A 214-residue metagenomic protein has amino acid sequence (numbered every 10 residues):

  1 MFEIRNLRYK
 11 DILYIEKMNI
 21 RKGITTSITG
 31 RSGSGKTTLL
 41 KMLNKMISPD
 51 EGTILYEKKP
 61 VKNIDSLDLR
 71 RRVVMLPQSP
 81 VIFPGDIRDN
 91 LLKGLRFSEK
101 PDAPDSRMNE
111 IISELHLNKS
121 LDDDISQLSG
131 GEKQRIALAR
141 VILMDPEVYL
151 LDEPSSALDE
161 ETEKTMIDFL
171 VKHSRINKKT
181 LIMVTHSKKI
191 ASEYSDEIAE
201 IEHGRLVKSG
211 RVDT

Functional and structural regions predicted by a protein language model:
N44: Helix-to-loop junction immediately C-terminal to a conserved catalytic motif
G52-V61, L69: Conserved ABC transporter NBD signature motif
P80-D89, S98-E99: Conserved catalytic motifs of ABC-family nucleotide-binding domains
A103-L121: Conserved ABC ATPase "signature" region
D124-L128, E132: Conserved ABC ATPase signature
Y149-E153: Catalytic Walker B motif of ABC-type/P-loop ATPase nucleotide-binding domains
E160-T162: Helix N-cap at the start of a conserved alpha-helix in ABC-type nucleotide-binding domains
